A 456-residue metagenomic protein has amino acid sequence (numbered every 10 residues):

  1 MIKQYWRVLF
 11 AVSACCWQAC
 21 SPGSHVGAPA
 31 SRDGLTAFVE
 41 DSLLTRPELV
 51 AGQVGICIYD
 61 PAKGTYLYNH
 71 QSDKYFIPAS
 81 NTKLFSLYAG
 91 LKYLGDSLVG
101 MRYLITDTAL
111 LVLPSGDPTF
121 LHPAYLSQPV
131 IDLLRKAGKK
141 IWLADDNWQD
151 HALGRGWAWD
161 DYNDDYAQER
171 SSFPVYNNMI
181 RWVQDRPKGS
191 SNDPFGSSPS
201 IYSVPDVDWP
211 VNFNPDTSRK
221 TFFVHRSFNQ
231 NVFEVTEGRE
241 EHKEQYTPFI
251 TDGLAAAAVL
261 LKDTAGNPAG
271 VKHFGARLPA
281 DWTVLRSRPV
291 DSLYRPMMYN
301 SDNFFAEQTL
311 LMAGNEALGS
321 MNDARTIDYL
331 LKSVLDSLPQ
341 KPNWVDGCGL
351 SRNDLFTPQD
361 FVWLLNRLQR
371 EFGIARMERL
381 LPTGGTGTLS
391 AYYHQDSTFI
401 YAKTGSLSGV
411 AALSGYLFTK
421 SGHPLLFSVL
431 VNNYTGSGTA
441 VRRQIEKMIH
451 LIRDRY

Functional and structural regions predicted by a protein language model:
M1-G34: Bacterial Sec-dependent N-terminal signal peptides
G23-Y75, L94-D96, L133-K139: Beta-lactamase-like hydrolase cores
A37, D41, F85-Y88, D132 (+13 more regions): Solvent-exposed, polar/charged alpha-helical surfaces in well-ordered, non-transmembrane soluble domains, broadly
G64, K83-L87, I141, F173 (+6 more regions): Residue-level preference for non-acidic, small/hydrophobic
L67-N69, L285, N300, L310-Y456: Small-residue-rich helix-loop
Q71-S72, A124, T247, D346-G347: N-terminal post-signal-peptidase region of extra-cytosolic proteins
F76-G90: Active/ligand-binding-proximal structured segments within catalytic/core domains that scaffold catalytic residues
K92-Q340, D454-R455: Conserved serine DD-peptidase/penicillin-binding transpeptidase domain and beta-lactam-recognizing active-site
